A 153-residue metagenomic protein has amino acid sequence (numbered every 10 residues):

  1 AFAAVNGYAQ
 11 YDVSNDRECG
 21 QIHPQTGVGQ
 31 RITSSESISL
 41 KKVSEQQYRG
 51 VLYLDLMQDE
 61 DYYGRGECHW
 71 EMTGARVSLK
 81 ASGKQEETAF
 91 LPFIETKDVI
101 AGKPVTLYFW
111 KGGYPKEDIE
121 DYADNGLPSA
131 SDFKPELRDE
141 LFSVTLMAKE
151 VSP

Functional and structural regions predicted by a protein language model:
F2-I100: Structured domain cores in non-transmembrane regions
K80-P153: Glycine-rich, aromatic-bearing surface loops/beta-hairpins
